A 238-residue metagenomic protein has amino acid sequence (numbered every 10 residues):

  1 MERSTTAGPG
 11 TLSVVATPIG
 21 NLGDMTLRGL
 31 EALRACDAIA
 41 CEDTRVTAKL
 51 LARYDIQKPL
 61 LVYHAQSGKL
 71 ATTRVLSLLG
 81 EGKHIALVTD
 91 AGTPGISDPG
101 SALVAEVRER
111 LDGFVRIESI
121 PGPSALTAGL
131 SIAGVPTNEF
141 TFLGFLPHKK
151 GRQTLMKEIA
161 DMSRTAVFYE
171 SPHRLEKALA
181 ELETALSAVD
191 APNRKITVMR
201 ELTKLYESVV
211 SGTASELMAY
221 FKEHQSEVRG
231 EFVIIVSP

Functional and structural regions predicted by a protein language model:
M1-A65: Glycine-rich, flexible N-terminal cofactor/catalytic loop recognition
P9, T165, Y169-P238: A contiguous loop/helix-start segment that scaffolds small-molecule binding in enzyme catalytic cores
I19-L22, D90-P94, P172-R174, K204: Short glycine-rich anion-binding loops that position phosphate/pyrophosphate groups of nucleotides and phosphorylated
L33-I39, F114-I117, T165-A166: Short active-site oxyanion
V62-L70, F145-P147: Conserved helicase motor
S67, A71-S124: Glycine/small-residue-rich loop that forms an oxyanion/phosphate-binding "nest" at active or ligand-binding sites
A102-M162: Class I SAM-dependent methyltransferase SAM-binding "motif I" and its flanking Rossmann-like core
